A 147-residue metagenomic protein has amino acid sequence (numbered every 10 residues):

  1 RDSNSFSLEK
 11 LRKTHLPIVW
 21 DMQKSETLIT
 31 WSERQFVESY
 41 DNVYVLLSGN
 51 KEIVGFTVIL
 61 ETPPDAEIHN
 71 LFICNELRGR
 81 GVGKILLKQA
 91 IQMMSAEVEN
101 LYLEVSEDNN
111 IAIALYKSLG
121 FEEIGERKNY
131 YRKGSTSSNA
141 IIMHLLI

Functional and structural regions predicted by a protein language model:
F6, K10-E76, K84-Q89, M93 (+2 more regions): Acetyl-CoA-dependent GNAT
V45, S106-N110, N129-I147: C-terminal "cap" of GNAT-fold acetyltransferases
C74-R80, E107-D108: Active-site acidic-Proline motif in GNAT/NAT acetyltransferases
L86, N109-A112: Conserved short alpha-helix immediately C-terminal to the canonical SAM/SAH-binding motif I of Rossmann-like
M94-E104: Conserved GNAT acetyl-CoA-binding A-motif
Y116, F121, M143: Conserved active-site tyrosine of GNAT-family acetyltransferases
